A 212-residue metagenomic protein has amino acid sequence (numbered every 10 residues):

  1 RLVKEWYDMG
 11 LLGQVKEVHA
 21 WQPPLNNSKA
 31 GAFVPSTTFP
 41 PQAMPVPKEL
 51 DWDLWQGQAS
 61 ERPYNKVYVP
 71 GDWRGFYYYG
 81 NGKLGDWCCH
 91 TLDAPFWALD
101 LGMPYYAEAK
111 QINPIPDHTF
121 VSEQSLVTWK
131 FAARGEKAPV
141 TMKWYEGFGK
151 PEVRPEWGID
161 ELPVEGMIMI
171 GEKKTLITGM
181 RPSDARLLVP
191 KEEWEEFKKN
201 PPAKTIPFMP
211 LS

Functional and structural regions predicted by a protein language model:
L2-S212: Contiguous beta-strand/loop segments that form the cofactor/metal-binding neighborhood of enzyme cores
